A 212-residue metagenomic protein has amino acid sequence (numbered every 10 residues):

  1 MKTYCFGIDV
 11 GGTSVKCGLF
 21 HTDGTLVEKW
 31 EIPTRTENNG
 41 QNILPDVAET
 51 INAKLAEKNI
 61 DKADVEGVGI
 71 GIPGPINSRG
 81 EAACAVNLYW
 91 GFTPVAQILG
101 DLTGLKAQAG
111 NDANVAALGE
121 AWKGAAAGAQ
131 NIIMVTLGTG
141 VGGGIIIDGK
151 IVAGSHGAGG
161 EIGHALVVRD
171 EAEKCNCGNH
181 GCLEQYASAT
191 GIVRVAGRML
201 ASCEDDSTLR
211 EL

Functional and structural regions predicted by a protein language model:
K2, G18-F20, E28-W30, N39-N42 (+3 more regions): Glycine/GP-enriched mid-protein hinge/lid loop-to-helix segment characteristic of carbohydrate kinases
K2-E49, E81-C84, G157: Short glycine-rich, Thr/Ser-proximal phosphate-binding strand/loop in the N-terminal lobe of ATP-dependent enzymes
T13, P73-I76, G138-G140: Short glycine-rich anion-binding loops that position phosphate/pyrophosphate groups of nucleotides and phosphorylated
G24, V86-L88, R194: Glycine-rich, phosphate-binding/catalytic loops in enzymes
G40-N52, A56, A63-V68, G74-I133: Glycine-rich phosphate-binding loop and adjoining helix at the ATP-binding site of ATP-dependent phosphoryl-transfer
A56-K62, C203-S207: Surface-exposed helix-capping loop/turn segments at secondary-structure junctions
